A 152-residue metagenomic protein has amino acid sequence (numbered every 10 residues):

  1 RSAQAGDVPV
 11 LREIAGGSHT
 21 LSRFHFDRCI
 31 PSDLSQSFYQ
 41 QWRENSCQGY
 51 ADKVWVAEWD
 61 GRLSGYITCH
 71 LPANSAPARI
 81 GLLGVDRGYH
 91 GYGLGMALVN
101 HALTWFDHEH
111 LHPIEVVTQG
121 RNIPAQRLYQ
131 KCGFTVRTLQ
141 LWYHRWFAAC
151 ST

Functional and structural regions predicted by a protein language model:
R1-S22: A short beta-loop-alpha structural element at the N-terminal edge of CoA-dependent acyl/N-acetyltransferase catalytic
Q4, D86, H90, Q119: Residue-level recognition of the GNAT/N-acetyltransferase active site
H19-S22, D33-G81, D86-G88: Acetyl-CoA-dependent GNAT
F24-I30: A short, aromatic/hydrophobic, helix- or strand-capping loop or linear motif that either lines the entrance/gate
L82-V85, G91-T104, H108, Q126-K131: Conserved acetyl-CoA-binding loop-helix of GNAT-fold acetyltransferases
F106-T118: Conserved GNAT acetyl-CoA-binding A-motif
V116-Q126, W142-A148: Conserved beta-strand-loop-alpha-helix junction that forms the acyl-donor binding cleft
K131-T152: Terminal substrate-recognition subdomain of acyl/acetyltransferases
